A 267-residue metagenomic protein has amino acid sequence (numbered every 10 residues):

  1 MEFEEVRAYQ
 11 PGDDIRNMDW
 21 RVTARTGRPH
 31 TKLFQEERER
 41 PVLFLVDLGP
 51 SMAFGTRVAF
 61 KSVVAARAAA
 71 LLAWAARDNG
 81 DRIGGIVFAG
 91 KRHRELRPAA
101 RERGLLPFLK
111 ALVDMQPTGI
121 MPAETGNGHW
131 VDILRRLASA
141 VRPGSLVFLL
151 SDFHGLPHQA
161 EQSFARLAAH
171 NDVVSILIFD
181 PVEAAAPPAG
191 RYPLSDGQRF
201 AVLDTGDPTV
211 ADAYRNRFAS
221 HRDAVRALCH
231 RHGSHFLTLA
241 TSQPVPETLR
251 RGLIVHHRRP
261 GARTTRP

Functional and structural regions predicted by a protein language model:
M1, I15-N17, A189: Sequence-level motif detector for i,i+2 pairs with an aromatic at +2
M1-R7: Intrinsically disordered, low-complexity, positively charged segments
A8-D13, V22, T31-R67, W74-P267: Exposed, interaction-prone extracellular/peripheral surfaces
R16-T26: N-terminal low-complexity, intrinsically disordered segments
